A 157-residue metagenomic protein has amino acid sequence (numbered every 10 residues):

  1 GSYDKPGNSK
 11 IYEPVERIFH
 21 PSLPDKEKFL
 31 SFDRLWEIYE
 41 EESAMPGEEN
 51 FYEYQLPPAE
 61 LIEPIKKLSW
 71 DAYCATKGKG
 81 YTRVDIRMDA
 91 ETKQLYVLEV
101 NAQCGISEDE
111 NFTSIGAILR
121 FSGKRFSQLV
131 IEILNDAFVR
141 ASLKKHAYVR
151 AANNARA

Functional and structural regions predicted by a protein language model:
G1-F51, L56, E60-L68, Q94-Y96: Phosphate-binding site of ATP-dependent enzymes
L23, Q55-A157: ATP-dependent carboxylate activation and anion-phosphoryl transfer catalytic cores that bind Mg-ATP to form
